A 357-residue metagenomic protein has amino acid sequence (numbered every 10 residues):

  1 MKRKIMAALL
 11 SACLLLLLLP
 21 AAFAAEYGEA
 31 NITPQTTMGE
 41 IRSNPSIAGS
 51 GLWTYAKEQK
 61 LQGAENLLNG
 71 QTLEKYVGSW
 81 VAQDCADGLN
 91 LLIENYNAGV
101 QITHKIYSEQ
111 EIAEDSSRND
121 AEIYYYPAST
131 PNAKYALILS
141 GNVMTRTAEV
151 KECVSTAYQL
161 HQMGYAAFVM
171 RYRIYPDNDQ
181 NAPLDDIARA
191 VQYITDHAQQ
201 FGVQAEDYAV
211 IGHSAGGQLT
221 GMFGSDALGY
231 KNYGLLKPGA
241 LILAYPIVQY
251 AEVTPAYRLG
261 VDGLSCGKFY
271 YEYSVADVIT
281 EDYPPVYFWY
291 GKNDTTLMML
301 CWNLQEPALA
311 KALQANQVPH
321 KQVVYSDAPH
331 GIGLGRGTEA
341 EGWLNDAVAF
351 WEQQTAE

Functional and structural regions predicted by a protein language model:
L18-E26: Sec-dependent signal peptide cleavage junction
Y27-P45, G49-S50, A56, P307-A310 (+1 more regions): C-terminal catalytic histidine-bearing segment of alpha/beta-hydrolase fold enzymes
T54-P131, E252: N-terminal cap/lid segment of alpha/beta-hydrolase-fold proteins
A133-N142: Short beta-strand element of the alpha/beta-hydrolase
Y135, H161-F168, A209, A240: A fold-wide structural signal in alpha/beta-hydrolase
A148-C153, M170-A205, G335-A340: Catalytic nucleophile-loop/oxyanion-hole region of alpha/beta-hydrolase and closely related hydrolase-like folds
R189-G260, C266, Y270-Y271, V275: Primarily recognizes the serine-hydrolase "nucleophile elbow" in alpha/beta-hydrolase and SGNH/GDSL folds
Y233-A240, P246-E252, C266-P307, K311 (+1 more regions): The feature captures the conserved acid-bearing segment of alpha/beta-hydrolase catalytic domains
